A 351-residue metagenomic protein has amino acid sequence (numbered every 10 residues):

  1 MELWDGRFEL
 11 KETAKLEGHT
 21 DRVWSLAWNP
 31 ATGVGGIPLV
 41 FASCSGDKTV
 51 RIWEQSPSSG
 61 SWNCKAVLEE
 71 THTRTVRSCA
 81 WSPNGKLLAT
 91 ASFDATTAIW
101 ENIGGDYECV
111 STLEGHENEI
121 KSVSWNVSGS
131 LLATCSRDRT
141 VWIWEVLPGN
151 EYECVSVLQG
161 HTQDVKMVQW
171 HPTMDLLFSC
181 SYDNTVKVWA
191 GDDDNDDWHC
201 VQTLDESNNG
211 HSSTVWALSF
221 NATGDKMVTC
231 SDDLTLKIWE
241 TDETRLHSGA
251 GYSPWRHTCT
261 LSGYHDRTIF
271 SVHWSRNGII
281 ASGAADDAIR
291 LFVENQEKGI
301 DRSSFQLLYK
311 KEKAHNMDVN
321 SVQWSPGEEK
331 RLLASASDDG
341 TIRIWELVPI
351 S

Functional and structural regions predicted by a protein language model:
M1-V40, G46-R51, S56-P57, E297 (+1 more regions): Intrinsically disordered, low-complexity acidic/Ser/Thr/Pro-rich linker and tail segments in large eukaryotic scaffolds
E2-W4, E54-G60, E101-G105, E145-N150 (+4 more regions): Short loop/turn segments immediately following beta-strands, especially the blade-tip and inter-blade linker loops
E12, R22, I37, T75-R77 (+14 more regions): WD40/WD-repeat beta-propeller blade-loop signature
L16-V23, L68-V76, L113-I120, L158-V165 (+4 more regions): WD40/WD-repeat beta-propeller blade N-cap
A27-P38, C79-G85, S124-G129, Q169-D175 (+3 more regions): Loop/turn segments within WD40 beta-propeller blades
S43-K48, T90-D94, S128, T134-D138 (+6 more regions): Conserved strand-to-loop turn within each blade of WD40 beta-propeller repeats
V50-E54, T97-N102, V123, V141-E145 (+7 more regions): WD40-repeat beta-propellers
S321-S351: Blade-level signature of beta-propeller repeat domains, shared across WD40, Kelch, NHL, RCC1 and BNR/Asp-box propellers
